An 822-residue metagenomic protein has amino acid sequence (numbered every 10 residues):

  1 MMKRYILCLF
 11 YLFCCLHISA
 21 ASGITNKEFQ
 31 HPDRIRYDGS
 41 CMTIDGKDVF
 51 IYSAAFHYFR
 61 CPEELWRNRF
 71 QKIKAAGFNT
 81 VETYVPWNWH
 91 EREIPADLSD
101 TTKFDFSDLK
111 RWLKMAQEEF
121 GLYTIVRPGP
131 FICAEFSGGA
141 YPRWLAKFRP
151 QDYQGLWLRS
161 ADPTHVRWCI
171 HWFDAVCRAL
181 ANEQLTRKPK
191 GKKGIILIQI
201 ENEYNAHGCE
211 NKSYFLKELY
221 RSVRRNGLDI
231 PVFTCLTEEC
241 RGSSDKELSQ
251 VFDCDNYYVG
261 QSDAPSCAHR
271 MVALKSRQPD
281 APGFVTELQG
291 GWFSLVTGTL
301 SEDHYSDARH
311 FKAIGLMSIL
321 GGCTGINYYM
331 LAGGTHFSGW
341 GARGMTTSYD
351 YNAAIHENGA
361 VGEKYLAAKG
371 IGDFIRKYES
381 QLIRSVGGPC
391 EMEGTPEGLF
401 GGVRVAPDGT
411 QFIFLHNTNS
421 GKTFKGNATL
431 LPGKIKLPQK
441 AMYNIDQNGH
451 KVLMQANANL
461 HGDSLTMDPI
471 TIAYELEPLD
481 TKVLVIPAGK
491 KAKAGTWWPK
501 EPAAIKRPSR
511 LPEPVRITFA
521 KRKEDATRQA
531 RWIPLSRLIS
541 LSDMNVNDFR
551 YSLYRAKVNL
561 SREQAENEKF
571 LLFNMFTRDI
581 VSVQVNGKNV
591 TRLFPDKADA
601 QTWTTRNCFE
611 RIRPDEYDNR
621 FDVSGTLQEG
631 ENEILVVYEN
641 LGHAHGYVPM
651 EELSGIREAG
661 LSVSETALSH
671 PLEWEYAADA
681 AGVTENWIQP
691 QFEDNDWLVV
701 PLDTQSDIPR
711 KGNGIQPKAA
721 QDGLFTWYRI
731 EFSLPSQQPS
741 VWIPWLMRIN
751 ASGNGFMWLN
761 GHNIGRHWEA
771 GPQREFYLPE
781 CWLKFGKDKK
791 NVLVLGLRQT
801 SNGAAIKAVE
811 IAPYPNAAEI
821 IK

Functional and structural regions predicted by a protein language model:
M1-G23: Bacterial Sec-dependent N-terminal signal peptides
A21-T80: N-terminal carbohydrate-binding accessory modules
I24-T25, Q30, V126, P130-W168 (+1 more regions): Substrate-binding/catalytic cleft of secreted carbohydrate-active enzymes, primarily glycoside hydrolases
D45-V49, Y84, W89-D105, A134-T164 (+2 more regions): Aromatic- and acidic-residue-enriched carbohydrate-binding clefts of CAZyme catalytic domains
H57-A75, A96-Q117, Y214-F215, A565-L571 (+6 more regions): Aromatic- and glycine-enriched glycan-recognition loops and surfaces that form the carbohydrate-binding subsites
W66-S137, Y220-R225: Aromatic-lined substrate-binding rim segments of carbohydrate-active enzymes
V166-Q184, G191-I200, N205-A206, K212-V223 (+9 more regions): Carbohydrate-binding surfaces of carbohydrate-active enzymes
Q564-G587, I634, W697, F732-N760 (+2 more regions): Aromatic-lined ligand-binding clefts that engage carbohydrates, nucleic acids, or primary amines
